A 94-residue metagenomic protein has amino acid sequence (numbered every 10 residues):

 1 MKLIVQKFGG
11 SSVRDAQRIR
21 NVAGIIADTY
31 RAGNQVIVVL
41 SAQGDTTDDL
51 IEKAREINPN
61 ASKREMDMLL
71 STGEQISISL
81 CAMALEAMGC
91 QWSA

Functional and structural regions predicted by a protein language model:
M1-A94: Nucleotide/pyrophosphate-binding catalytic subdomain
